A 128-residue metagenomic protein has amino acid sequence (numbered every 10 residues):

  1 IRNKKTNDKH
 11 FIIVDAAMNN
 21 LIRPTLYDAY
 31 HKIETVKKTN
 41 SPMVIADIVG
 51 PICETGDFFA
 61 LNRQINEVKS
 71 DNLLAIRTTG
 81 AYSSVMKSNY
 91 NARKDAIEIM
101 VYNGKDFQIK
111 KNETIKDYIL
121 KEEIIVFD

Functional and structural regions predicted by a protein language model:
I1-D128: Charged (often Lys/Glu-rich) extended helix/loop segments that serve as interaction or gating elements
